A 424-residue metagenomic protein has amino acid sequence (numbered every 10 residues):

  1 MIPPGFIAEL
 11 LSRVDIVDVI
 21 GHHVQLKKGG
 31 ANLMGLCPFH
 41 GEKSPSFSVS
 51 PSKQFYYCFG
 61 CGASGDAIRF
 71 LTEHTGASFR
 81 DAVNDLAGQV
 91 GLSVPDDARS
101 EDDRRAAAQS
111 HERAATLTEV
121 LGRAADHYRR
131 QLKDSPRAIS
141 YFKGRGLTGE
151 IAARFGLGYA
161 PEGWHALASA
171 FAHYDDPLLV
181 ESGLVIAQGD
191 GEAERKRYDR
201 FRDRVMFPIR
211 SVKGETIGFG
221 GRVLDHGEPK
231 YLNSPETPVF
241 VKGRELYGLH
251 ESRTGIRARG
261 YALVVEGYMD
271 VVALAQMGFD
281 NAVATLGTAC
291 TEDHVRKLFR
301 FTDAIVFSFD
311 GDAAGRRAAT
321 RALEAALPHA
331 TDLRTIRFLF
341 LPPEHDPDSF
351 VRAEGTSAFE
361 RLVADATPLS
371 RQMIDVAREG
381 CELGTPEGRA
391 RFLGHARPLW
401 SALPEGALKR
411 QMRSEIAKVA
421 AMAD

Functional and structural regions predicted by a protein language model:
M1-D103, E162-A168: N-terminal structured subdomain of primase-like DNA metabolism proteins
I2, V14, G29, A106-A124 (+3 more regions): Phosphate-handling DNA/RNA-contact segment within nucleic-acid enzymes
C37, C58, L71, F142 (+8 more regions): Terminal peptide-recognition signature
I68, A262-V264, D303-A314, L339-F340: Acidic beta-strand-to-loop metal/phosphate-binding motif
D81-R137: Conserved active-site segments centered on acidic
G91-P95, R99-D103, A152-A153, L157-Y159 (+1 more regions): Terminal amphipathic helices with adjacent charged low-complexity linkers/tails
D312-I336, F340-P342: Phosphate/diphosphate-binding loops
L333-A423: C-terminal or mid-to-C-terminal helical accessory/interaction module adjacent to the motor/catalytic core
